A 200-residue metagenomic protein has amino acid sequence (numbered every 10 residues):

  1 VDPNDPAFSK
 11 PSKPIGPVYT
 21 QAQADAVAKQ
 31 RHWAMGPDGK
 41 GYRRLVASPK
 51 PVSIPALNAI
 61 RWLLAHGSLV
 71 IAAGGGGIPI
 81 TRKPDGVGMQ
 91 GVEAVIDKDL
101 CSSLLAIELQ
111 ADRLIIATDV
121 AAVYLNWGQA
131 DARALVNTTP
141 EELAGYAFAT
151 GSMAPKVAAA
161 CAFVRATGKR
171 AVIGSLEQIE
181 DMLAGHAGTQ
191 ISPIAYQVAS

Functional and structural regions predicted by a protein language model:
V1-S200: C-terminal catalytic "cap/lid" subdomain
